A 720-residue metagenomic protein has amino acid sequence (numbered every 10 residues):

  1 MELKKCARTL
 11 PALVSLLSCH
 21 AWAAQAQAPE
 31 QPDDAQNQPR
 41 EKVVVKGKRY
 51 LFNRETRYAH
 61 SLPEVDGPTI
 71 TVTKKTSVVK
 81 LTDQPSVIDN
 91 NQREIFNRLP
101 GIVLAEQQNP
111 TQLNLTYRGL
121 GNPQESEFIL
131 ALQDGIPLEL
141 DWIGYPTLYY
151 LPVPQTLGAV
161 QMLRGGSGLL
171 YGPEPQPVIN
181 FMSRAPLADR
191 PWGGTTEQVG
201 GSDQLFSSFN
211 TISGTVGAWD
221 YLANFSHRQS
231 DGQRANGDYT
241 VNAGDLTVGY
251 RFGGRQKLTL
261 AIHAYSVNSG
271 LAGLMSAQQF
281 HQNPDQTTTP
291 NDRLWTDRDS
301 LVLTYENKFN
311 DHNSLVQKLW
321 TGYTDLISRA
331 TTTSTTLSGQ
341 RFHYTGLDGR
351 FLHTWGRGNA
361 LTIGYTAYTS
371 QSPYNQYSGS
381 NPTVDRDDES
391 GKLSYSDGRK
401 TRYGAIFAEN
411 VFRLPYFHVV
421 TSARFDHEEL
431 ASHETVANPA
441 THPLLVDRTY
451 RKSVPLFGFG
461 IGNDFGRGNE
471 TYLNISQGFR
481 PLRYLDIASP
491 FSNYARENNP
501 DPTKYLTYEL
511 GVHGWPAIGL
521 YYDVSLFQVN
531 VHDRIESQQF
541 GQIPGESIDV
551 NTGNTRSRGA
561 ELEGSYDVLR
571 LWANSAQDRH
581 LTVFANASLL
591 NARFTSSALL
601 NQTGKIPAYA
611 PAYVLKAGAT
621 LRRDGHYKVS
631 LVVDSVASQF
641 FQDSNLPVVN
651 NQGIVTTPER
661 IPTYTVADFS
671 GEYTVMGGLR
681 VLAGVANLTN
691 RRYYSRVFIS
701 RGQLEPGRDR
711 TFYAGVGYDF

Functional and structural regions predicted by a protein language model:
E64-T73, V78, V87-I88, R93-I136 (+1 more regions): Extracytoplasmic beta-strand/coil segments of soluble accessory domains associated with Gram-negative outer-membrane
I136-R164: Short acidic/polar hinge/loop motifs at secondary-structure boundaries that mediate gating or recognition
G200-Q229, R234-L271, D292-S314, W355-G356 (+3 more regions): Transmembrane beta-barrel wall of Gram-negative outer-membrane proteins
S230, A235, R255-V302, Y323-F342 (+3 more regions): Flexible loop and strand-edge segments within Gram-negative outer membrane beta-barrel domains
H263, T354-Y368, S390, D397-N530 (+1 more regions): Structural signature of Gram-negative outer-membrane beta-barrels, strongest in the C-terminal barrel of TonB-dependent
T304-K308, S314-A330, D464, E470-S476 (+4 more regions): Membrane-embedded beta-barrel scaffold of Gram-negative outer-membrane proteins
R413-V419, H427-E428, Y521-N530, I548-N645: Gram-negative outer-membrane beta-barrel transporters
F527, S635-L646, E672-F720: C-terminal beta-signal and adjacent terminal beta-strands/loops of Gram-negative outer-membrane beta-barrel proteins
